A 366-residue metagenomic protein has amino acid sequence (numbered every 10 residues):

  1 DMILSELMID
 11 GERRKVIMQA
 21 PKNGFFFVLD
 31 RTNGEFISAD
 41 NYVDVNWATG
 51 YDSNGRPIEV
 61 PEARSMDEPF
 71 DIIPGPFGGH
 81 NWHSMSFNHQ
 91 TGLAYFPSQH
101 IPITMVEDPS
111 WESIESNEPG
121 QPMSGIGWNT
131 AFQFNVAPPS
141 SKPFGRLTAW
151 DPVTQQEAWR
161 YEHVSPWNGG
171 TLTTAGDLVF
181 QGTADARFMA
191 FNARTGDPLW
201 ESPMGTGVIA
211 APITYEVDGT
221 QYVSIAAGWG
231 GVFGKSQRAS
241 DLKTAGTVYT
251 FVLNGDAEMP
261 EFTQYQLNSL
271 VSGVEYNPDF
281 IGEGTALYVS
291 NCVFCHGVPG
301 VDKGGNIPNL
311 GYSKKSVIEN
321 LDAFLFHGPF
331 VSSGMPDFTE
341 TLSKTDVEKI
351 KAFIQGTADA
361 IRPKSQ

Functional and structural regions predicted by a protein language model:
D1-L270: Beta-sheet-rich non-transmembrane sensory/scaffold domains
R31, C295-D302, F326-G328, E340 (+1 more regions): Detector for the c-type heme attachment site
R160, E201, P299, N309-L310 (+1 more regions): Conserved beta-strand positions that form and line the central face of beta-propeller blades
Q264-L287: Electrostatic cytochrome c docking/interface patches
G284, Y288-P299, L325, M335 (+1 more regions): The canonical Cys-X-X-Cys-His
T285, G297-F330: Gly/Gly-Pro-rich "capping" loops immediately C-terminal to redox-active cysteine motifs in periplasmic/lumenal
T339-Q366: C-terminal capping alpha-helices of c-type cytochrome domains
